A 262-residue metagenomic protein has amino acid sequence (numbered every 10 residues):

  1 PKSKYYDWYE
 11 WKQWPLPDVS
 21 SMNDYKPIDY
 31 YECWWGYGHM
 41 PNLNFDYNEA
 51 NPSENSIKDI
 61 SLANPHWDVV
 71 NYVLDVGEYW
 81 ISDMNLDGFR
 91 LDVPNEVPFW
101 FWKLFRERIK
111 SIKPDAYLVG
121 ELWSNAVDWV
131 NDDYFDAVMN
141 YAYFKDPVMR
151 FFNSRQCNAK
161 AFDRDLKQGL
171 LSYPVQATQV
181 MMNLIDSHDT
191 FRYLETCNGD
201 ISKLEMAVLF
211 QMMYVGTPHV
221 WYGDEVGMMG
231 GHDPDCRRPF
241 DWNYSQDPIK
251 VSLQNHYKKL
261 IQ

Functional and structural regions predicted by a protein language model:
P1-E78, D83, F105, S111 (+1 more regions): Substrate-binding/active-site clefts of carbohydrate-active enzymes
K2, V76-E78, S82, R90-Q176 (+4 more regions): Active-site-proximal helices and loops of the catalytic beta/alpha 8
G38-V70, D87-E96, V148-C157, D189-G199 (+1 more regions): The substrate-binding groove and active-site-proximal loops of carbohydrate-active enzymes, especially glycoside
M84-N85, L184: Short loop/turn motifs at secondary-structure junctions
L86, F135, G216-T217: A structural motif
V119-G120, P218-Y222, Q262: Acidic/polar loop patches that form or flank catalytic/metal-binding clefts of enzymes that bind anionic ligands
Q211-V220, D224-V226: Conserved short secondary-structure transition element at the edge of the structured enzyme core that lines
